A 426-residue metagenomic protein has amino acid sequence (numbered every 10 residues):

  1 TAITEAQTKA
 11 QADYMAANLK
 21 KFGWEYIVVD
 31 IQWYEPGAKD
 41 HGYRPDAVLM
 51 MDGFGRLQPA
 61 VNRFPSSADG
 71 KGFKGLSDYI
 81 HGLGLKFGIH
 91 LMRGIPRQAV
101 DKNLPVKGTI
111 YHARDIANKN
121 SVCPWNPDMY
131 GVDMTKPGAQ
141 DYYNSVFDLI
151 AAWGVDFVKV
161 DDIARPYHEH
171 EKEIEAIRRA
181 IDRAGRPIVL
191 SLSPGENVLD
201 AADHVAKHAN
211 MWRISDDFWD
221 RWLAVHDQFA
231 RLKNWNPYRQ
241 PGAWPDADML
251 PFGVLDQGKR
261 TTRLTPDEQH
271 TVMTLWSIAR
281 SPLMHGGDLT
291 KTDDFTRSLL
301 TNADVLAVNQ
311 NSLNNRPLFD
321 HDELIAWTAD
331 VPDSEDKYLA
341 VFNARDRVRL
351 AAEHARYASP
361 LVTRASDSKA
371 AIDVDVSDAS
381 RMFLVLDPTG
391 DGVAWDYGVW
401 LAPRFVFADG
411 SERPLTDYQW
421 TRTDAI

Functional and structural regions predicted by a protein language model:
T1, I31-P36, R93-R97, D162-Y167 (+4 more regions): Solvent-exposed loop/turn segments at secondary-structure junctions within structured extracellular/periplasmic domains
M15-F157, D162-Y167: Aromatic-lined carbohydrate-binding/catalytic grooves of carbohydrate-active enzymes
G23-D30, E35, K86-L91, A151 (+8 more regions): Structural recognition of the beta-strand scaffold that forms the well-ordered cores of secreted hydrolase catalytic
D115-S121, M134-T135, D141, S145 (+2 more regions): Glycan-recognition surfaces
V146-E196: Extracytoplasmic, non-cytosolic globular domains
H270, W276-A279, M284-G286, D320-L350: Carbohydrate-binding surface patches
T271-D320: Catalytic cores of secreted or luminal carbohydrate-active enzymes
R349-I426: Gly-Asp-aromatic-enriched flexible segments
